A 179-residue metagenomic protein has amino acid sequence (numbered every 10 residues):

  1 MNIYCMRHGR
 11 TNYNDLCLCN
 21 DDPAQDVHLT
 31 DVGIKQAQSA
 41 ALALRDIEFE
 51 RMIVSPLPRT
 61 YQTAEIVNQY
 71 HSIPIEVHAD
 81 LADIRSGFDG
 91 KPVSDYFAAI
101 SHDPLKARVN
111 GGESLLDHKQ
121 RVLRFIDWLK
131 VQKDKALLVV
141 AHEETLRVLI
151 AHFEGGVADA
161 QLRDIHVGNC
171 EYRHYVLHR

Functional and structural regions predicted by a protein language model:
M1-Y4: Extreme N-terminal starter segment of soluble prokaryotic enzymes
H8, H142: Short, conserved phosphate/pyrophosphate- and ester-handling motifs at nucleotide-, phospho-/glycolipid
G9-H71: Active-site-proximal alpha-helix that buttresses catalytic centers in soluble enzyme cores
V27-H28, Q69-L123: Phosphate-handling substructures
R45-E48, L129-A136: Glycine-rich phosphate-binding loop signature in dinucleotide/nucleotide-binding domains
V54-S55, Q120, V140-A141: Short beta-strand scaffold positions
E143-R147, E171: GST superfamily/GST-like fold recognition
G156-R179: Domain-level recognition of soluble alpha/beta enzyme cores, biased toward histidine phosphatases/phosphomutases
